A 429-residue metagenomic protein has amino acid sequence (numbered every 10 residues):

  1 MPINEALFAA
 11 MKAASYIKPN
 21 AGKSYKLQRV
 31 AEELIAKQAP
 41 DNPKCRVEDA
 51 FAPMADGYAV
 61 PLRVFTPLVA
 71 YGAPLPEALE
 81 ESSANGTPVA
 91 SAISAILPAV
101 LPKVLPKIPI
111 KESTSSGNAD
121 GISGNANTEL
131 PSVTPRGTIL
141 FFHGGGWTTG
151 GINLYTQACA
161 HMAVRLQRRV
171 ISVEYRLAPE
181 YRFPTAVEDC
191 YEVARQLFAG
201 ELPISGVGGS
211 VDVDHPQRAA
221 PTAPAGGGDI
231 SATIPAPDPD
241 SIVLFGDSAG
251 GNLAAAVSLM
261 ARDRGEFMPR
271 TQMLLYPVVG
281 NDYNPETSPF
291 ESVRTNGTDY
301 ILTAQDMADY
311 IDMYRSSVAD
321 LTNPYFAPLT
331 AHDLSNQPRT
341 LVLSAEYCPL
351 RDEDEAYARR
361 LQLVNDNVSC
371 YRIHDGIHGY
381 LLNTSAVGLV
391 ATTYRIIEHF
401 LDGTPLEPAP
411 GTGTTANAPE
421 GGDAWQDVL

Functional and structural regions predicted by a protein language model:
P2-N4: C-terminal auxiliary extensions adjacent to catalytic cores
A9, A14-K18, I35-Q38, R46-L429: Alpha/beta-hydrolase superfamily serine-hydrolase fold, recognizing
G22-I35, P40-D41: Catalytic-loop region of hydrolases
